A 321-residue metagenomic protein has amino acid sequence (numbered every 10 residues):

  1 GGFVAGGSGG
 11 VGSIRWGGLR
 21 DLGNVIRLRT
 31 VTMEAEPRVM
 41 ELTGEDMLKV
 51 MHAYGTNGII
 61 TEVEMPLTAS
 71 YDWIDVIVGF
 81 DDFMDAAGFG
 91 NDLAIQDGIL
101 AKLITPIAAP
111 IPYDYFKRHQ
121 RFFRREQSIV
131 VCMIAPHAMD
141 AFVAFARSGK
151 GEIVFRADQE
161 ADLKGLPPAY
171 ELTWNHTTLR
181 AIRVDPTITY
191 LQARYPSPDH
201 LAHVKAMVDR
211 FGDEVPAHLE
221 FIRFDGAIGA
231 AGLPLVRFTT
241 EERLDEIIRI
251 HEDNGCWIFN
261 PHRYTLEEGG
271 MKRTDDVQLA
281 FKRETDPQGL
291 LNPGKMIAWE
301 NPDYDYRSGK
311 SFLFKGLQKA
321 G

Functional and structural regions predicted by a protein language model:
A5, L19, V25-T173: C-terminal substrate-binding/cap subdomain adjacent to the FAD-binding core in PCMH-type and related FAD-linked
G7-S13: Short Pro/Gly-enriched beta-strand edge/turn motifs at strand-loop
G9, T61-M65, P293-M296, N301: Short hydrophobic alpha-helical segments that form membrane-spanning helices or hydrophobic packing faces of helical
I14, G18: Short, basic/aromatic recognition patches
G151-G321: Conserved glycine-rich FAD pyrophosphate-binding loop
